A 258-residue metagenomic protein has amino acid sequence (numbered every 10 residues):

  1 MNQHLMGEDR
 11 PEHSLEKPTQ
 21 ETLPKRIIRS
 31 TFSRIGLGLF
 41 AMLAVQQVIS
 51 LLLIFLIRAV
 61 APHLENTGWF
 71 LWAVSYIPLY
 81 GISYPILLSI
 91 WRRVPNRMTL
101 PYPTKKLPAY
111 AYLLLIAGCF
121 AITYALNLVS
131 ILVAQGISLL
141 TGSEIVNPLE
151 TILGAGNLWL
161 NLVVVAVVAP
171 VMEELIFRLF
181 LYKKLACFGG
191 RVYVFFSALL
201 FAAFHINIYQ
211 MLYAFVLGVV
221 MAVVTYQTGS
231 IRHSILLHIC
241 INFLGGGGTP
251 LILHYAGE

Functional and structural regions predicted by a protein language model:
M1-Y112, A117, C240-E258: N-terminal, membrane-interfacial amphipathic/helix-forming hydrophobic leader that caps and precedes the first
S14-K25, K106-Y110, Q135-V146, A169-A186 (+3 more regions): Alpha-helical membrane-embedding segments and immediately adjacent membrane-interface amphipathic helices
E21, Y102, P148-L149, L158 (+2 more regions): N-proximal short alpha-helices
S33-L52, L56, I77-I82, L113-G136 (+7 more regions): Hydrophobic, lipid-facing residues on alpha-helical transmembrane segments of integral membrane proteins
V60, N66-G68, P103-A169: Juxtamembrane helix-loop-helix connectors linking adjacent transmembrane helices in multi-pass membrane enzymes
S75, L139-V146, Q210, H238: Short linear motifs at secondary-structure transitions and domain/linker junctions
Y124, L158-E258: Transmembrane helix-loop-helix hairpins at the membrane interface of multi-pass integral membrane proteins
